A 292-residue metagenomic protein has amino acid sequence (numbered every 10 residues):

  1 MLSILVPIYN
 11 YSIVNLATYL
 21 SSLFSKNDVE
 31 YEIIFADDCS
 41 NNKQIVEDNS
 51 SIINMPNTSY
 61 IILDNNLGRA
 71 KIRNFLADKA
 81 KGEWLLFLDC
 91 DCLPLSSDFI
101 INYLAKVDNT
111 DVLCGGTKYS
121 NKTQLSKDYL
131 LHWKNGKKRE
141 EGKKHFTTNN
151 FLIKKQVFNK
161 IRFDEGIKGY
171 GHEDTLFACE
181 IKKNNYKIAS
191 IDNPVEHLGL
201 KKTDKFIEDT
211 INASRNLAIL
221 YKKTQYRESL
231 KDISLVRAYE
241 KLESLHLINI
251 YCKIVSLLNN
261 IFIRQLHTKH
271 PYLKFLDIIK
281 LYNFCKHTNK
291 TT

Functional and structural regions predicted by a protein language model:
L20-I62: Acidic donor-binding segment of Leloir-type glycosyltransferases
L63-A80: Glycine-rich, basic loop-to-helix element that forms the pyrophosphate-binding segment of sugar-nucleotide handling
L85: Short aromatic/hydrophobic "clamp" motif used to bind/position activated sugar donors
L93, S97-S126: Conserved donor NDP-sugar-binding/catalytic core segment of glycosyltransferases
N135-I153, K168-Y170: A recurrent flexible, glycine/aromatic-enriched loop bordering the glycosyltransferase active site that acts as
G169-F177: Acidic donor-binding loop at a coil-to-helix junction in glycosyltransferase catalytic cores that engages
A189-T224: Active-site donor/metal-binding and catalytic loop motifs of nucleotide-sugar-dependent glycosylation enzymes
N212, L230-T292: Non-catalytic, C-terminal membrane-associated alpha-helical segments of glycosyltransferases
